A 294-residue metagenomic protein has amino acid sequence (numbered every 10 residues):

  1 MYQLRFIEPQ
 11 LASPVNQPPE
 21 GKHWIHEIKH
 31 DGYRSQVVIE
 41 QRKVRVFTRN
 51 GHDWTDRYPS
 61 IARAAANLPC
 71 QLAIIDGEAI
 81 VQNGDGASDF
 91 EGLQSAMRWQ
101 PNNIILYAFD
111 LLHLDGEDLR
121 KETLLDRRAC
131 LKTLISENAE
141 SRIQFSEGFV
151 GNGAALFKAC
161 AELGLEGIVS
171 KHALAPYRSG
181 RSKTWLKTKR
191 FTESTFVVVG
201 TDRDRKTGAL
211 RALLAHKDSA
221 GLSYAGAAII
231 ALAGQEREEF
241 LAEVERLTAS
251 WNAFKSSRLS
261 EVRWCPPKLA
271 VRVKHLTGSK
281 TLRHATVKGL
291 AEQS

Functional and structural regions predicted by a protein language model:
M1-S294: Catalytic cores of nucleic-acid ligases and guanylyltransferases
